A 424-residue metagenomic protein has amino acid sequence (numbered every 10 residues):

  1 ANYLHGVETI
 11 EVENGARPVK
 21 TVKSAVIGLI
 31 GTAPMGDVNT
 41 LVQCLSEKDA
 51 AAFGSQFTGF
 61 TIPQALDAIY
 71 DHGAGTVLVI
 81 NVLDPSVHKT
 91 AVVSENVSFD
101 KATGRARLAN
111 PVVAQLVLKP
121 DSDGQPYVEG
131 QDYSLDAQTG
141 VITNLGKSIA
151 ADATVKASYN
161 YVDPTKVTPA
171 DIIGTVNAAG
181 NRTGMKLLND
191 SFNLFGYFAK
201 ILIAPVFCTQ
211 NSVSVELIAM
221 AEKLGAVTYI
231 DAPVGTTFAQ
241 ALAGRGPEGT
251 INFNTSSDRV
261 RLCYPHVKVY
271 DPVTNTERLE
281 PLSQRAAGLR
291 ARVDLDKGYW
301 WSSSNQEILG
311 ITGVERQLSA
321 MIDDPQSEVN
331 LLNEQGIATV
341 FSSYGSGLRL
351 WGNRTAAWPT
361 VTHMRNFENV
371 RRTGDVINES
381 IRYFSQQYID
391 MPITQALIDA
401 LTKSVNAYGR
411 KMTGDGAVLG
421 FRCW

Functional and structural regions predicted by a protein language model:
A1-L45, D49-A51, S55-T90, A109 (+4 more regions): A glycine- and small-residue-enriched flexible loop/hinge signal that marks low-structured segments
V38-L45, T103-R105, G130, D152: Glycine-centered loop/turn motifs
A74-Q138, N144, S148-I149, Y161-P164: Extended beta-strand solenoid/passenger and fiber regions
A153-Y161: Short, hydrophobic/aromatic-enriched beta-strand segments in well-ordered soluble domains
N160, F207, R410: Residue-level marker of positions within ordered structural domains that often coincide with functionally constrained
V167-P169: Short, charged, solvent-exposed linker or helix-capping segments at domain edges/interfaces that act as flexible hinges
V376-W424: Extended, compositionally biased non-globular segments
